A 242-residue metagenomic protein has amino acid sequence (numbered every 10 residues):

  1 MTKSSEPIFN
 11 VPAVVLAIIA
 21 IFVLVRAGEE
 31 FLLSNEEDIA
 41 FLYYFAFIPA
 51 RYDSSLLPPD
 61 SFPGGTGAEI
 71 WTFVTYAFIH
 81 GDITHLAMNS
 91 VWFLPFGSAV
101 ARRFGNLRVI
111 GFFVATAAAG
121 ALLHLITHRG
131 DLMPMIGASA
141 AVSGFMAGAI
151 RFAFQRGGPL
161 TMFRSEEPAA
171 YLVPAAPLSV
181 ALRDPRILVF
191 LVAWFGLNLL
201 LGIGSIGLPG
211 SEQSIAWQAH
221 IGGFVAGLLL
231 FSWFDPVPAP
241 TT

Functional and structural regions predicted by a protein language model:
M1-T242: A detector for small-residue-rich transmembrane helices and their helix-helix packing motifs
